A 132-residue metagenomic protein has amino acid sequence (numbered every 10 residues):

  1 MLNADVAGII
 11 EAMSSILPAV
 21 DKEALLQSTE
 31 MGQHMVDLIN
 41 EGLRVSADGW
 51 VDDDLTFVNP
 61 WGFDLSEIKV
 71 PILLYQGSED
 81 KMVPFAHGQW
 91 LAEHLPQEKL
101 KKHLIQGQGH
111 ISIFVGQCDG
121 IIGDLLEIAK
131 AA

Functional and structural regions predicted by a protein language model:
M1-F63: Alpha/beta-hydrolase
D21, P84-H87, Q117-C118: Residues at alpha-helix caps and immediate loop-helix transition turns in enzyme cores, especially N- and C-cap
D48, S78-V83, I111: Acidic catalytic loop of the alpha/beta-hydrolase fold
V58-K69, F85: The feature captures the conserved acid-bearing segment of alpha/beta-hydrolase catalytic domains
I68, L74-Q76, D80: Short beta-strand/loop motif that positions the catalytic acidic residue of the alpha/beta-hydrolase fold
V70, P84-E93: Short alpha-helix in the alpha/beta-hydrolase fold that links the catalytic acid
E98-A132: Catalytic active-site module of serine/aspartate enzymes centered on a nucleophile-bearing elbow/loop
